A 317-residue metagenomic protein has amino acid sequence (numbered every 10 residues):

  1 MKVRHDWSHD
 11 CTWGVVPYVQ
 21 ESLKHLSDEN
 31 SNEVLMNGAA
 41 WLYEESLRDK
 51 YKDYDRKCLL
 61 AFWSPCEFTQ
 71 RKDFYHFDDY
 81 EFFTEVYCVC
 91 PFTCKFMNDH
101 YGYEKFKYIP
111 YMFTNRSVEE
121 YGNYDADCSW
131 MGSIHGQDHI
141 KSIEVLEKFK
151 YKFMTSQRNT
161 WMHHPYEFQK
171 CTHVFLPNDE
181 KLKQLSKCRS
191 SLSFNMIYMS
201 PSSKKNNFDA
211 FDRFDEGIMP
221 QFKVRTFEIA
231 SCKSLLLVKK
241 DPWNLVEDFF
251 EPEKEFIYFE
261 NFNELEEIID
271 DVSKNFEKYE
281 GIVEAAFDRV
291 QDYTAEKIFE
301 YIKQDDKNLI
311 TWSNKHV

Functional and structural regions predicted by a protein language model:
M1, S8, E29, E33-V34 (+3 more regions): Non-catalytic N-terminal targeting/anchoring module and adjacent flexible stem/linker that precedes the structured
M1-H25, E29, N37-K50, R71-F249: Nucleotide-sugar donor-binding catalytic core of glycosyltransferases
V34, G38, K52-E67: Active-site proximal beta-strand in glycosyltransferases
W63-P65, V89, W130-S133, F256-F259: Short hydrophobic "strand-cap" motifs at the C-terminus of beta-strands
P242, F262-L265: Catalytic phosphate/metal-binding cores of nucleic-acid and nucleotide-processing enzymes, i.e., regions that mediate
V246-F256, I268: Acidic, glycine-centered active-site loop in nucleotide-sugar glycosyltransferases
F256-F262, D271-F276: Conserved acidic donor-binding segment of nucleotide-sugar-dependent glycosyltransferases
K274-N314: A charged, aromatic-enriched C-terminal amphipathic alpha-helix characteristic of glycosyltransferases across folds
